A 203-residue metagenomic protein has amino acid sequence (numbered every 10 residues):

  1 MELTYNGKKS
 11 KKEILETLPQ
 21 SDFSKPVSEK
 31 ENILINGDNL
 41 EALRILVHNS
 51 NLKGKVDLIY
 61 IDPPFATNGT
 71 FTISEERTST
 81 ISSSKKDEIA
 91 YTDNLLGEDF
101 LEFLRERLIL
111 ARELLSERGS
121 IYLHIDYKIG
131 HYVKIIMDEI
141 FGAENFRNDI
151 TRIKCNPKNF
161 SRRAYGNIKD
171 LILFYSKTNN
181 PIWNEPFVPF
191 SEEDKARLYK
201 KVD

Functional and structural regions predicted by a protein language model:
M1-D203: Core catalytic lobe of class I
